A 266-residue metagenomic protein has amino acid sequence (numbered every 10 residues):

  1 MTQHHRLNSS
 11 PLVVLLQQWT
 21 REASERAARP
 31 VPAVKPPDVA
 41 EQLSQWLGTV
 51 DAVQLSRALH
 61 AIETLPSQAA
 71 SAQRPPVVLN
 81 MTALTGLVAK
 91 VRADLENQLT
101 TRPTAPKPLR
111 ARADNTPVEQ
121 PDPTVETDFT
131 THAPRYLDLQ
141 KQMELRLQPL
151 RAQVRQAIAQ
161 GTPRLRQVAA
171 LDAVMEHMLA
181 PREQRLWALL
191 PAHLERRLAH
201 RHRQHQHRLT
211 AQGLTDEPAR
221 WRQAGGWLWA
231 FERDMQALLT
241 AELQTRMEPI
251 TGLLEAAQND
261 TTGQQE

Functional and structural regions predicted by a protein language model:
M1-F129: N-terminal leader/presequence regions that precede the main folded/catalytic core
A93-E248: Extended, well-ordered protein cores
N259-E266: C-terminal structured domains
